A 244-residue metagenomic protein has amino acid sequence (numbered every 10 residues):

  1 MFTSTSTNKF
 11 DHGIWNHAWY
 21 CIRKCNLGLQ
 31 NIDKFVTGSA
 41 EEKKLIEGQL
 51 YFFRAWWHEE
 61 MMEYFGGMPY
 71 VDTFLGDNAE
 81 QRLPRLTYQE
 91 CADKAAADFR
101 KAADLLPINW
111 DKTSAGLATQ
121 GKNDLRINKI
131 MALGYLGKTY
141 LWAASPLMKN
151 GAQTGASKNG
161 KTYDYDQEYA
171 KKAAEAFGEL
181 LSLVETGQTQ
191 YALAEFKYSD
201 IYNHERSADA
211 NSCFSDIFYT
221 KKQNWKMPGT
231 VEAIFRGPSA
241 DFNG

Functional and structural regions predicted by a protein language model:
M1, M68, R126-L133, K138-G244: An aromatic- and glycine-enriched ligand-binding surface/loop that stacks and positions planar moieties
M1-F65, A79-T119: Conserved, well-structured interaction surfaces
S4-T7, I14, T73, W225 (+1 more regions): Compositionally biased, low-complexity repeat tracts
S6, G76-L86, G121-R126, K226 (+2 more regions): Short secondary-structure boundary segments
S39-E41, I46, N123, N128 (+1 more regions): Sterically constrained small-residue positions within well-ordered secondary structures of folded domains
A40, Y70, G76, W110 (+2 more regions): Residue-level detector of alpha-helical recognition elements and their boundaries
G67-F74, L105-Q120, Q188-K197: Glycine- and aromatic-rich loop/turn segments at beta-sheet edges
L75-L83, L117-K122, Q153-D164: Short helix/strand-bridging catalytic loops that position acidic/His residues to coordinate divalent metals and engage
